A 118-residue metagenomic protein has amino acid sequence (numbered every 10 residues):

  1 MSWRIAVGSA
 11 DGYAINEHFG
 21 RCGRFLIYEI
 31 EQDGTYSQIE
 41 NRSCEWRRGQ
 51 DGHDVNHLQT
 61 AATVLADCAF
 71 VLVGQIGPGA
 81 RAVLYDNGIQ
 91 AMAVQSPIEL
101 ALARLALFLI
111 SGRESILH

Functional and structural regions predicted by a protein language model:
M1-T60, D67, D86, V94-H118: Non-catalytic interface/targeting segments
